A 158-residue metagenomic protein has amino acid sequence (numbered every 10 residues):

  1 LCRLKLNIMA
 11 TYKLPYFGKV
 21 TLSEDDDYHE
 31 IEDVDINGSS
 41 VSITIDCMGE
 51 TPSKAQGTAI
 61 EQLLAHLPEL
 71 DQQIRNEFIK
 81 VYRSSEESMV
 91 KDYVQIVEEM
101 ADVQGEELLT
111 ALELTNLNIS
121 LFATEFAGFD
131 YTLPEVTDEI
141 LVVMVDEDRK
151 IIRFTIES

Functional and structural regions predicted by a protein language model:
N7-V97: Long, contiguous N-terminal structural blocks used for assembly/anchoring
M9-E24, Y28-H29, L109-S158: Acidic, proline/glycine-rich low-complexity IDRs
A65-V136: Amphipathic protein-protein interaction modules
